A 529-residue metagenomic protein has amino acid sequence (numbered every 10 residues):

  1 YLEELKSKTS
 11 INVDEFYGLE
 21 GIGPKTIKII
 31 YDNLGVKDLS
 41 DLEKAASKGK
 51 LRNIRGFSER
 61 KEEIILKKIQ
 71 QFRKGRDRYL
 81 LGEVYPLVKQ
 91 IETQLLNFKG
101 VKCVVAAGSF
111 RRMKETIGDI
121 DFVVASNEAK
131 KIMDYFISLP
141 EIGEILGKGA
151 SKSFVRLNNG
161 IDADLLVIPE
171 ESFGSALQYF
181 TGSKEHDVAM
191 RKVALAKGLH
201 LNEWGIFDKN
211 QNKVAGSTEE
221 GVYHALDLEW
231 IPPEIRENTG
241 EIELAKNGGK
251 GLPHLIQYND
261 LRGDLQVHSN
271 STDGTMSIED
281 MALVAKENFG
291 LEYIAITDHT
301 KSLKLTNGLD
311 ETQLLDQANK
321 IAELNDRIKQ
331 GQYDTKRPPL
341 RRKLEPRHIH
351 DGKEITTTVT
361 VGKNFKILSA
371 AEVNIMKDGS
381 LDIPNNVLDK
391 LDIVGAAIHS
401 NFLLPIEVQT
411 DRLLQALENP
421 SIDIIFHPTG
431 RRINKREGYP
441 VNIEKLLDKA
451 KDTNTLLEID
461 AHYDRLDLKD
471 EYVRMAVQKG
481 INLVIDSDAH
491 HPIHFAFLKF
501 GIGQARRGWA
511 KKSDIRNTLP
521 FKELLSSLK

Functional and structural regions predicted by a protein language model:
Y1-S153, G174-S175, V188, L195-K209 (+5 more regions): Accessory alpha-helical DNA-binding modules that contact the DNA backbone or grooves
L81, N270-S271: Short acidic-aromatic active-site loops that bind/stabilize oxyanions
A106, G263-V267, E372: Two-metal-ion RNase H-like nuclease active-site motif
M113-K197, E203-S269, T275-E292, K301-Y333 (+4 more regions): Charged catalytic cores and adjacent phosphate/nucleic-acid-binding surfaces used for phosphate/nucleic-acid chemistry
A295, A371-E372: Core AdoMet radical
D298: His/Met- and acidic-residue-enriched segments that coordinate or traffic transition-metal cofactors and support
T335-H348: Short, low-complexity intrinsically disordered segments enriched in small and basic residues
G352-K353: Short linear segments in intrinsically disordered or otherwise low-structure-confidence regions
